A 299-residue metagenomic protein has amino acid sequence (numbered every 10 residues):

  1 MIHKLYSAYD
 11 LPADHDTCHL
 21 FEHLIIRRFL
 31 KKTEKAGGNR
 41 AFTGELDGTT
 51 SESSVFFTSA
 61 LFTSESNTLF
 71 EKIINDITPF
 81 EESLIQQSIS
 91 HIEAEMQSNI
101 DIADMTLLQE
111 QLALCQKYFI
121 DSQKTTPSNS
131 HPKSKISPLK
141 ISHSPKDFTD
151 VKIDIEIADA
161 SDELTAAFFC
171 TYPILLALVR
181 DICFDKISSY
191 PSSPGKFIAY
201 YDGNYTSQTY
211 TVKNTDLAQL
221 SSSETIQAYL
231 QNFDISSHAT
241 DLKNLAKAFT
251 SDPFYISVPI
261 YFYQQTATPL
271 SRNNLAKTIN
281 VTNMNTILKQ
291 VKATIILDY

Functional and structural regions predicted by a protein language model:
M1-A13, T17, A113, K124-F184 (+4 more regions): His/Glu-based metal-binding/catalytic segments typifying zinc-dependent metallopeptidases
I2-T68, P173-T206: M16/MPP (pitrilysin/insulinase) zinc-metallopeptidase core fold and M16-derived inactive scaffolds
H19, F57, E71-I73, I92 (+7 more regions): Buried hydrophobic packing residues in well-ordered domains
L24-F29, I77, L178, I182 (+2 more regions): Conserved NTP-handling cores and scaffolds of large molecular machines
F29-L30, G37-I136, T209-K277: Acidic/histidine-enriched segments that form metal/cofactor-coordinating and catalytic pocket/exosite environments
A60, L139-S142, I295-D298: Short amphipathic
F119-T125, L270-N273, V281-Y299: Long, compositionally biased intrinsically disordered regions
E156, T165, F169-K213, L217-F233: Structured mid-domain segments that build the active-site/substrate or prosthetic-cofactor binding neighborhood
